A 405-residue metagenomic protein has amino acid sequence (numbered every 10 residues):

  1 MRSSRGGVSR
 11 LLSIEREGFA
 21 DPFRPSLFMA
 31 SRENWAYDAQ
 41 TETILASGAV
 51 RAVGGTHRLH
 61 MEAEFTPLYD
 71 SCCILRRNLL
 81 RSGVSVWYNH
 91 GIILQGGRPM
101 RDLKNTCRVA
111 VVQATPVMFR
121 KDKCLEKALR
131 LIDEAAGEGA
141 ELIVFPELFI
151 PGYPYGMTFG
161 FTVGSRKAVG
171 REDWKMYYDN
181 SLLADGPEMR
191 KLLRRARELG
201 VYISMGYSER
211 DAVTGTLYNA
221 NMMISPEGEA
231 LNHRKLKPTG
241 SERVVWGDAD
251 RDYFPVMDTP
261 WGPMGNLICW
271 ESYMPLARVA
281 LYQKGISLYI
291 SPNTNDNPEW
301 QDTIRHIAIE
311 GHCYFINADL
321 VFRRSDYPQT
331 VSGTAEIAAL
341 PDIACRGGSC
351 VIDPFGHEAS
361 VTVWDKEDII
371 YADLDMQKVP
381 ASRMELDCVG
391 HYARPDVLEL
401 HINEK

Functional and structural regions predicted by a protein language model:
S3-G6, R10-L11, E15-A30, A36 (+2 more regions): Positively charged N-terminal leader segments that act as targeting/secretion signals
Y37, T43, V53, R58-H60 (+1 more regions): Short, positively charged and aromatic/hydrophobic N-terminal segments
P99-L142: N-terminal active-site segment of His-dependent metallophosphoesterases
R101-D102, L320-K405: C-terminal beta-strand edge segments of enzyme domains
D102, L183-A184, E188-R197, E209-S287 (+3 more regions): Active-site catalytic loop in hydrolytic enzyme cores
V109, N219, M223-A230, C350-V361: Short, glycine-anchored, charge-dense loop/turn motifs used at functional sites
K121, D133-P226, N295-N297, Q301-E310: Cys-nucleophile CN-hydrolase/nitrilase-fold catalytic domain and related Cys-dependent amidase chemistry that acts on
M205, A220-M223, P255, S349-V351 (+1 more regions): Short beta-strand scaffold segments in enzyme catalytic cores
